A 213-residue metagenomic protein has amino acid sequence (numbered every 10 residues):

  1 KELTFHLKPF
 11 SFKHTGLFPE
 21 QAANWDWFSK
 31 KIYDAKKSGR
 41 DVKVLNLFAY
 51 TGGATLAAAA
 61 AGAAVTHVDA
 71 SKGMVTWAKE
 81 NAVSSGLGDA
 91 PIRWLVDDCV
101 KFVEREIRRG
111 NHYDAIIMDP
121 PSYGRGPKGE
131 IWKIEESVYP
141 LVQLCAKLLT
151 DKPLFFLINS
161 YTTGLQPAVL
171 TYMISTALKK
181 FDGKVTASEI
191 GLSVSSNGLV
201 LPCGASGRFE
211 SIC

Functional and structural regions predicted by a protein language model:
K1-L17, D26: Non-catalytic substrate-recognition/targeting regions of SAM-dependent transferases
G39-Y50: Conserved class I S-adenosyl-L-methionine
T51-A63: Conserved SAM-binding loop of SAM-dependent methyltransferases across substrates and taxa, primarily the Class I
A64-D69: Conserved SAM-binding motif I beta-strand of class I
S71-I117: S-adenosyl-L-methionine
K72-M74, V96-C99, D114-L144: Mobile active-site "lid"/loop adjacent to the S-adenosyl-L-methionine
L144, L149-F155: Short glycine-dipeptide loop
P153-C213: C-terminal catalytic and target-recognition region of SAM-dependent MTase-like enzymes, primarily methyltransferases
